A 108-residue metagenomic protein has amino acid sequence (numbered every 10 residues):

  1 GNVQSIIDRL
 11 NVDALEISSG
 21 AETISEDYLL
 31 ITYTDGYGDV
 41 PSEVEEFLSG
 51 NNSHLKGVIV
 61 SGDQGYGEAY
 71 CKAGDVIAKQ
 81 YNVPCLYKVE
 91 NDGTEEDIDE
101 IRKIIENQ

Functional and structural regions predicted by a protein language model:
G1-N11: N-terminal beta1-alpha1 ligand-phosphate binding loop
R9, D13, I17-S18, S25-Q108: FMN-binding flavodoxin-like domain, especially the glycine-rich phosphate-binding loop
